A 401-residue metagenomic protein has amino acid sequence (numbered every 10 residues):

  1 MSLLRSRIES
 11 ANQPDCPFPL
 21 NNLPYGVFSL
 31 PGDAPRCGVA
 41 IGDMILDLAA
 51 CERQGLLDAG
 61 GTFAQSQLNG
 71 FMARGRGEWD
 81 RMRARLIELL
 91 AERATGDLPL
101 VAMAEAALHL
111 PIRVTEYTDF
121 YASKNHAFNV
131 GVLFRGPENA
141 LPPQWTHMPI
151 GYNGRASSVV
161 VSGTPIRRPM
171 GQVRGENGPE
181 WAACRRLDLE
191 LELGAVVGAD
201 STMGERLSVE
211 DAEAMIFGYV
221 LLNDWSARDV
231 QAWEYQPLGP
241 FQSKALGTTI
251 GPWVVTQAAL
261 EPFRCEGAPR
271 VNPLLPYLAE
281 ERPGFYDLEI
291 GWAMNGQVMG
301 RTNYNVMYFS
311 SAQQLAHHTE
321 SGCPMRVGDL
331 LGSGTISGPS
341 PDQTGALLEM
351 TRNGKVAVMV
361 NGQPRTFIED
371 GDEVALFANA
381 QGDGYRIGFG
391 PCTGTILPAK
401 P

Functional and structural regions predicted by a protein language model:
L3-P31, A40, A50-R301, F309-Q313: Active-site microenvironments in enzyme catalytic cores
G38-A40, L48-A50, M299-Y308, H318 (+1 more regions): Short amphipathic beta-strand/extended segments with alternating polar/hydrophobic composition
Q297-S333: C-terminal structural cap/anchor segments
A312-A316, V327, L331-N379, Y385-R386 (+1 more regions): Active-site pocket scaffolds in enzymes
